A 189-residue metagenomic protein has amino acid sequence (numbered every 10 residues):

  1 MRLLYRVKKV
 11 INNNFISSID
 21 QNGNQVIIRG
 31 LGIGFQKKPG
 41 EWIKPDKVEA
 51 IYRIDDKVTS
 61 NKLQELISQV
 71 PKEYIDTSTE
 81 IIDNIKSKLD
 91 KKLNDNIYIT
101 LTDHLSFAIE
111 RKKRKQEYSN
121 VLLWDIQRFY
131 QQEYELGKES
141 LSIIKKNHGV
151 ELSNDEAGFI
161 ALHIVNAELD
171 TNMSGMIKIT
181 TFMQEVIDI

Functional and structural regions predicted by a protein language model:
M1-I189: A cross-family "folded-core" feature that marks the main globular domain of proteins
